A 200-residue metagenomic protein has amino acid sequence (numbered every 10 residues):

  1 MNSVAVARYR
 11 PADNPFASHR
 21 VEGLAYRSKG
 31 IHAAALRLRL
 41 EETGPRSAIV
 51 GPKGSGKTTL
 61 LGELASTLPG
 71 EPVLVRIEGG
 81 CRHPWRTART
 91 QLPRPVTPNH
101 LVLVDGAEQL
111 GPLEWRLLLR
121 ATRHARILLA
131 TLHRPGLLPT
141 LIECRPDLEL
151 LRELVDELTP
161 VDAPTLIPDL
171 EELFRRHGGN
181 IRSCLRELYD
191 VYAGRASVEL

Functional and structural regions predicted by a protein language model:
M1-T43, D190-L200: A short, basic N-terminal segment
T43-G62: Walker A/P-loop nucleotide-binding motif
E63, T67, E187: Active-site signature of alpha/beta-hydrolase-fold catalytic machinery across serine- and Asp/Cys-nucleophile hydrolases
G70-V96: AAA+/P-loop NTPase substrate/partner-engagement loops
L92-W115: Conserved P-loop NTPase "ATPase switch" module shared by AAA+ and STAND
Q109-L148: Sensor-1/coupling segment of RecA-like P-loop NTPase cores
E143-P168: Conserved small helical "lid"/interfacial subdomain of P-loop NTPases
I167-L200: Amphipathic alpha-helical "lid/sensor" segments that cap RecA-like P-loop NTPase cores
